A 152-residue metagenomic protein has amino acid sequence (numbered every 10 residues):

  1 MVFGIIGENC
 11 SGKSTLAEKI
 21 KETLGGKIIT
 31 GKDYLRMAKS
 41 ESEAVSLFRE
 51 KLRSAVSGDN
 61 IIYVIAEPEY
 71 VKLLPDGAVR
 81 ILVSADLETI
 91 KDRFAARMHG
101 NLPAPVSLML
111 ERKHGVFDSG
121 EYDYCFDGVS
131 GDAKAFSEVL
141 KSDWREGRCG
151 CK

Functional and structural regions predicted by a protein language model:
V2: Walker A (P-loop) ATP-phosphate-binding motif of ABC ATPase nucleotide-binding domains
I5: Hydrophobic anchor at the beta1->P-loop junction of P-loop NTPases
N9: The conserved Walker
S14: Walker A/P-loop
A17-S57: Conserved substrate/cofactor phosphate-moiety recognition/catalytic segment in nucleotide-dependent phosphotransferases
I65-Y70: Short, polar loop motifs at secondary-structure junctions
D76-F94: Conserved phosphate-donor/acceptor-positioning beta-strand/loop module used by diverse small-molecule
G100-K152: Small-molecule kinase domains that catalyze NTP-dependent phosphoryl transfer to phosphate-bearing small molecules
